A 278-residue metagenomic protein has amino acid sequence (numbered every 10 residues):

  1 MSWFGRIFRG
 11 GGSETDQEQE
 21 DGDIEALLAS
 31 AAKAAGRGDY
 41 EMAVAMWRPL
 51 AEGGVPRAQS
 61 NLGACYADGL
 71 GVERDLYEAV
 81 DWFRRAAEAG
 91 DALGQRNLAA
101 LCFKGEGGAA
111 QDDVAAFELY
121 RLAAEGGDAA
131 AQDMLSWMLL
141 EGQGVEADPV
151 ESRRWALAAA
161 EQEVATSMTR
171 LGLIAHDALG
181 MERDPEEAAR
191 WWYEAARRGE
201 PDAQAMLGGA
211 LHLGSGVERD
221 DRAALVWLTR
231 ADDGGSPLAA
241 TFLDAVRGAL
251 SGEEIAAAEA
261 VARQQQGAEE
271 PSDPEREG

Functional and structural regions predicted by a protein language model:
S2-E14, L238-G278: Terminal, low-structured helical/coil segments at or just beyond the last alpha-helical repeat
D21, L28, S60, D81 (+10 more regions): TPR/TPR-like alpha-solenoid signature
L27-K33, P49, N61-D68, V72 (+8 more regions): Hydrophobic face of amphipathic alpha-helices that form TPR/SEL1-like repeat modules and related alpha-solenoid
R37-A45, E73-R85, A109-L119, E146-W155 (+4 more regions): Structural signature of tandem alpha-helical TPR/SEL1-like repeats, specifically the intra-repeat loop/turn
P49-L50, R85-A86, R121-A123, L157-A159 (+2 more regions): Canonical positions in the second alpha-helix
A64, W137, E141, R154-L157 (+2 more regions): Alpha-helical adaptor scaffolds
